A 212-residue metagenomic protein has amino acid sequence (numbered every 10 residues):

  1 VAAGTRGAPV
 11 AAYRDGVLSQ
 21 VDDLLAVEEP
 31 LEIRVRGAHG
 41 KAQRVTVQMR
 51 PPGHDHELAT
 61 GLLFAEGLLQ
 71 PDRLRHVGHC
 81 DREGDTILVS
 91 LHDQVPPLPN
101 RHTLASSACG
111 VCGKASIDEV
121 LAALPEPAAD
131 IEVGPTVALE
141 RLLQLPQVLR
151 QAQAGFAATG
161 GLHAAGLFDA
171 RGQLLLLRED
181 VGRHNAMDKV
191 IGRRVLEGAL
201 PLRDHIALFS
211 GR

Functional and structural regions predicted by a protein language model:
V1-L177: Intrinsically disordered, low-complexity regions enriched in acidic/Ser/Thr/Pro/Gln residues
G155-G211: Glycine- and Gly-Pro-enriched alpha-helical subdomains that act as flexible, kink-prone "lid/hinge" or packing modules
